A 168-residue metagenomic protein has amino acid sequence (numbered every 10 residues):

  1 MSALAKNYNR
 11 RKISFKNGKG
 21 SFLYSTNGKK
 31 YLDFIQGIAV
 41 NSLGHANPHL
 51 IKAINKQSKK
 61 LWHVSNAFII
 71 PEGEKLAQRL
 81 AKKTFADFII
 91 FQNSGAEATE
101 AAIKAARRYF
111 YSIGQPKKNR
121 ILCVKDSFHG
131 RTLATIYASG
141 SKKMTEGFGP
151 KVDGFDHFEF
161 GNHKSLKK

Functional and structural regions predicted by a protein language model:
M1-K19, Q36, A67: Active-site-adjacent loop/helix segments that line or gate small-molecule/cofactor pockets in enzymes
R10-R11, G37-I38, H63-V64, R131 (+1 more regions): Short, contiguous strand/loop micro-motifs
F15, A46, E72, F158-G161: Short secondary-structure boundary/capping elements
K16, D33, P150-K151: A generic structural signal for short, non-catalytic loop/turn and secondary-structure boundary residues
S25-T26: Short, acidic, Ser/Thr-enriched surface-loop or helix-capping motifs
K30-P116, R120: Glycine-rich loop-to-alpha-helix module at the N-terminal edge of alpha/beta enzyme cores
Q78-K168: PLP-dependent aspartate aminotransferase-fold enzymes
